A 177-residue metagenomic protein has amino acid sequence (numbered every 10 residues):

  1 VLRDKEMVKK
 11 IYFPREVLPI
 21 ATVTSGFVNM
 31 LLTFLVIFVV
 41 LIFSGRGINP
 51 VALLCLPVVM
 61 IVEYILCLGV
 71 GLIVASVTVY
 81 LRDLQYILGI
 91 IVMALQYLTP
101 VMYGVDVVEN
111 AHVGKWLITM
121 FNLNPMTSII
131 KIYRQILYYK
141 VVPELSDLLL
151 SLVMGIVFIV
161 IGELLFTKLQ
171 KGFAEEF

Functional and structural regions predicted by a protein language model:
V1-K9: Hydrophobic transmembrane alpha-helices that form the pore/transport pathway of multi-pass ion and small-solute
D4, I20, T24-F27, L84-I87 (+3 more regions): Hydrophobic alpha-helical segments of integral membrane proteins, encompassing both true transmembrane helices
K10-P14: Short helix-to-coil transition segments within interhelical loops that connect adjacent transmembrane helices
R15, I20-I91, V141-L164: Alpha-helical transmembrane segments and their short interhelical loops
D83, T167-F177: Short cytosolic juxtamembrane segments of multi-pass membrane proteins
G89-T99: Small-residue-rich segments of transmembrane alpha-helices in multi-pass membrane proteins, especially helix faces
Y97-L149: Short hydrophobic, aromatic-rich alpha-helical segments embedded in or entering the lipid bilayer of multi-pass
